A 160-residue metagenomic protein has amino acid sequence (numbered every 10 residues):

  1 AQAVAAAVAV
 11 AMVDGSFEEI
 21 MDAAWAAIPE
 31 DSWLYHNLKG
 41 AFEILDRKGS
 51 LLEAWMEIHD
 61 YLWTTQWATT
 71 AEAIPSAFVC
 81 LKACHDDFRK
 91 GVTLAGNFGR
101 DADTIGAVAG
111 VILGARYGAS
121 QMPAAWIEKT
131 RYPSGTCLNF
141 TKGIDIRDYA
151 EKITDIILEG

Functional and structural regions predicted by a protein language model:
A1: Glycine-rich phosphate-binding loop plus the immediately following alpha-helix
V4-A7, E72, S76-I157: Catalytic phosphate/nucleotide-handling subdomain of diverse soluble enzymes
A5-G99: Accessory "access/gating" subregions that flank catalytic or transport cores
F17, I44-D60, M122-K129, A150-G160: Long, charge-rich low-complexity segments
